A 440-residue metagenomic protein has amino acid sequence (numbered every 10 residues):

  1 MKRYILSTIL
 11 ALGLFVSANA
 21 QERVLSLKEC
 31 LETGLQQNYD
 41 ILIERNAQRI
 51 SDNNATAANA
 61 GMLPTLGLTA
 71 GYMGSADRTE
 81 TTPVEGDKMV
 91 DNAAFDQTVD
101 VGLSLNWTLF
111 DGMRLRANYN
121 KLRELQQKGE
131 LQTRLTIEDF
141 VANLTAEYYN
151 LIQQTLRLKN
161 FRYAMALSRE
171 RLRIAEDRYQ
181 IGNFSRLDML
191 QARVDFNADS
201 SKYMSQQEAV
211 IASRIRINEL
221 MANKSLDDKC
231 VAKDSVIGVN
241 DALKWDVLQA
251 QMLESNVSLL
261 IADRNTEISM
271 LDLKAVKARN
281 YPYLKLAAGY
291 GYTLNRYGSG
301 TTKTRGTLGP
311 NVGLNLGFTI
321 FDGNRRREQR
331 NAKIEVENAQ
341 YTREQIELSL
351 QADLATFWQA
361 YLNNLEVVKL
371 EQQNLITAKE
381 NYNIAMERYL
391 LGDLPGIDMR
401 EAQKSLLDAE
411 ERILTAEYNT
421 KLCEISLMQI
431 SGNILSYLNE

Functional and structural regions predicted by a protein language model:
M1-K28: Bacterial Sec-dependent N-terminal signal peptides
L6-S7, R412-E440: Acidic, low-complexity, intrinsically disordered peripheral segments
A20-G71, D77, K224-E267, E347 (+3 more regions): Bacterial Sec-pathway N-terminal export signals of envelope proteins
Q21-E22, T69-W107, A232-A242, K274 (+2 more regions): Small/polar, glycine/serine/threonine/aspartate-rich low-complexity segments that form flexible
L25, E29, N53, D139-L253 (+4 more regions): Periplasmic alpha-helical coiled-coil/stalk elements that build and connect Gram-negative outer-membrane
L42-N46, N59-A60, F95, L109-F140 (+6 more regions): Sec/SRP-type N-terminal targeting helices
Y179-N183, Y389-D393, I430: A short glycine-centered flexible hinge/capping loop motif at secondary-structure junctions
